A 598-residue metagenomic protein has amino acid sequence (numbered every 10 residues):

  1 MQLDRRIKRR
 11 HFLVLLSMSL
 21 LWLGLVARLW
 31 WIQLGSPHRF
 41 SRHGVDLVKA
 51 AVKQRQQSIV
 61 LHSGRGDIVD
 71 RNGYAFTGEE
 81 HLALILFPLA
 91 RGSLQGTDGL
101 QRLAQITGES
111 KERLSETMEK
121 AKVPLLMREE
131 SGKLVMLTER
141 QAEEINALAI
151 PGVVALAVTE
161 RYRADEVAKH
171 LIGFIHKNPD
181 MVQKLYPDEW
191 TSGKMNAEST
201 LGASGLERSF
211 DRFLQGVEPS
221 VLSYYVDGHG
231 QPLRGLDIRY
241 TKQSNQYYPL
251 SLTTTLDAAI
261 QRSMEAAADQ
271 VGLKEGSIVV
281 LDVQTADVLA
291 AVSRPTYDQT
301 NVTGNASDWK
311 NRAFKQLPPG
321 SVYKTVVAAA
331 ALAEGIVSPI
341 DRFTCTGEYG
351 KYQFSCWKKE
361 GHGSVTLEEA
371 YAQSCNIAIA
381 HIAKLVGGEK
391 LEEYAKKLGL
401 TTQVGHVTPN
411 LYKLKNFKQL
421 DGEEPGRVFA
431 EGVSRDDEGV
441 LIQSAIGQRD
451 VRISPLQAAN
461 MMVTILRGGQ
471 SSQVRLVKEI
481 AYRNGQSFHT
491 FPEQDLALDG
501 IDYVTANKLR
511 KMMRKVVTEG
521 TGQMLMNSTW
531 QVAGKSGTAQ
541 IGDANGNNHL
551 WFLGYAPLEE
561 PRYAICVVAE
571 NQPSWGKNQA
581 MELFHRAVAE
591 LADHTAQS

Functional and structural regions predicted by a protein language model:
M1-T300, E393-K397, N571-P573, K577-S598: Periplasmic/cell-envelope proteins involved in peptidoglycan metabolism and beta-lactam response
G35, V327, A331-L332: Active-site-flanking alpha-helical
G64, T77, Q231, R239 (+3 more regions): Beta-lactam-recognizing serine transpeptidase/beta-lactamase-like catalytic domain environment
I106, Q270, A330-I336, L385 (+3 more regions): Active-site catalytic microenvironments for nucleophilic, acid-base chemistry
